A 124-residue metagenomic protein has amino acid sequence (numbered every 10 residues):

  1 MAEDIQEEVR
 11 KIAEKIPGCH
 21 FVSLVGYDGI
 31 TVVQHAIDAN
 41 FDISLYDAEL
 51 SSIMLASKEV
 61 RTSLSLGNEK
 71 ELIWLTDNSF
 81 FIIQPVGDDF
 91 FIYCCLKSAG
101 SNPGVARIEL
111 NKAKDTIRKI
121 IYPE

Functional and structural regions predicted by a protein language model:
M1-Y27, T31-E124: Non-catalytic interaction/Regulatory regions outside core domains
